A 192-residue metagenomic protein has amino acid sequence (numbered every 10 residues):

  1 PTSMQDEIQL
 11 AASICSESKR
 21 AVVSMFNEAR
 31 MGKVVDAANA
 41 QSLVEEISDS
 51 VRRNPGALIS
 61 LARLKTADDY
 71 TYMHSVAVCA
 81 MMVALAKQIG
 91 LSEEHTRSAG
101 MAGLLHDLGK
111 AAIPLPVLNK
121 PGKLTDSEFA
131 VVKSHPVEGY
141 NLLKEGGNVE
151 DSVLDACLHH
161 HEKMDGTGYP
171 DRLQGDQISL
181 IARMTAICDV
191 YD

Functional and structural regions predicted by a protein language model:
M4-C15: Extended, charge-enriched "interface" segments that sit outside catalytic cores
L10, S18-D192: Histidine- and acidic-residue-rich, metal-dependent catalytic cores
